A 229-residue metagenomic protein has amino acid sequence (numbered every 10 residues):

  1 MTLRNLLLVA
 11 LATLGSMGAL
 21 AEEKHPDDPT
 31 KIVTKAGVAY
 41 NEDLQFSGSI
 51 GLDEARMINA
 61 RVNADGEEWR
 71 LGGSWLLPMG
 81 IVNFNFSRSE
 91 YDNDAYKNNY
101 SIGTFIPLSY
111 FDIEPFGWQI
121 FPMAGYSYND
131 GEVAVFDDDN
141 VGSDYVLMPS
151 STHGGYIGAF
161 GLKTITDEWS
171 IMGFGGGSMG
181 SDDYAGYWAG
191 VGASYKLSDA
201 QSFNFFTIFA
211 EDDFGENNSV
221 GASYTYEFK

Functional and structural regions predicted by a protein language model:
M1-V33, K229: Cleavable N-terminal export/targeting peptides
L20-R70: Short glycine/proline- and aromatic-enriched beta-strand/turn motifs that initiate or cap beta-hairpins
A21, S87-A95, T104-I106, T152 (+1 more regions): Extended interaction regions within the primary functional domain
K24-I32, D53-M57, L76-I81, L108-Q119 (+2 more regions): Short loop/turn motifs that connect adjacent beta-strands in outer-membrane beta-barrel proteins
P29-K31, A39-N41, V62-G66, N93-N99 (+4 more regions): Transmembrane beta-barrel outer-membrane domains
Y40-L44, L52, V62-G66, W75-M79 (+6 more regions): Transmembrane beta-strands of outer-membrane beta-barrel pores
S47-S49, G72-S74, G103-L108, G158-L162 (+2 more regions): Outer-membrane beta-barrel architecture
F116-N204, I208-S219, T225-K229: Outer-membrane beta-barrel transmembrane domain signature
